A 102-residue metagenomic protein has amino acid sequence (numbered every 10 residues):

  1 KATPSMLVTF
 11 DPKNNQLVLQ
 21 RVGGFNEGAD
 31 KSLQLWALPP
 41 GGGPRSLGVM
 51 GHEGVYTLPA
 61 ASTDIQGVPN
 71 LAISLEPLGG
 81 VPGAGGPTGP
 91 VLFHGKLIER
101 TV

Functional and structural regions predicted by a protein language model:
K1-V102: N-terminal targeting/export leaders
